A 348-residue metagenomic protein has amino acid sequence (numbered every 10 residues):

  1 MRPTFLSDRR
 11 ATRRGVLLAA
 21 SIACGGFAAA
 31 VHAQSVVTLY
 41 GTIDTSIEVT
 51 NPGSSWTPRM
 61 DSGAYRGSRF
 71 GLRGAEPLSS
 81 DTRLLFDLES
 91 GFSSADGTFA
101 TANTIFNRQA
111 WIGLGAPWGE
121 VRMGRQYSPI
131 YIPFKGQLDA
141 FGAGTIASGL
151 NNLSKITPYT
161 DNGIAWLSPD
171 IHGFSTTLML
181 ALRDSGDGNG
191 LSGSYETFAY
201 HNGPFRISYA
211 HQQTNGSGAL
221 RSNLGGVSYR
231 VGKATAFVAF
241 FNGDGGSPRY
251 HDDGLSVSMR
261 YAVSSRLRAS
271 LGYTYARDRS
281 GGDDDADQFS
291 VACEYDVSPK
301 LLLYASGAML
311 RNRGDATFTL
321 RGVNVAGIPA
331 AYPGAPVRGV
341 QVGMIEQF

Functional and structural regions predicted by a protein language model:
M1-V36: Cleavable N-terminal export/targeting peptides
F5, S55-R59, T98, L150-N151 (+4 more regions): Extracellular loop and loop/strand-boundary signature of outer-membrane beta-barrel proteins
Q34, P77-S79, A116-G119, I171-H172 (+5 more regions): Outer-membrane beta-barrel channels and translocator barrels
Q34-V49, P58-R183, A199-H201, M309: Outer membrane beta-barrel
V37-T45, S80, L84-L88, V121 (+9 more regions): Transmembrane beta-strands of outer-membrane beta-barrel proteins
P58-S68, I105-R108, P158-N162, G190-S194 (+5 more regions): Residues that define the transmembrane beta-barrel architecture of outer-membrane proteins
G193-D296, S306-L310, E346: Detector for outer-membrane/organellar transmembrane beta-barrel domains, recognizing the amphipathic beta-strand
Y295-L301, M309, Y332-F348: Outer-membrane beta-barrel "beta-signal"
